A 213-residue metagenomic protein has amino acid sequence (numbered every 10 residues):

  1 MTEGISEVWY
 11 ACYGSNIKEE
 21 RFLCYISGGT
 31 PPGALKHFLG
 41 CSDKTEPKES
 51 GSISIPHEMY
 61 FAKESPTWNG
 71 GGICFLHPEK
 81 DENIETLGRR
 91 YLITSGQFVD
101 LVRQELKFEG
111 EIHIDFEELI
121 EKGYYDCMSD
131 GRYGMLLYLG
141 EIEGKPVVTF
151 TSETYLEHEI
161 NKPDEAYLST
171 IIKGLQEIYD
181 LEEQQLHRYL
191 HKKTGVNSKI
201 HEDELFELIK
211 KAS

Functional and structural regions predicted by a protein language model:
T2-S213: Glycine-aromatic micro-motifs
